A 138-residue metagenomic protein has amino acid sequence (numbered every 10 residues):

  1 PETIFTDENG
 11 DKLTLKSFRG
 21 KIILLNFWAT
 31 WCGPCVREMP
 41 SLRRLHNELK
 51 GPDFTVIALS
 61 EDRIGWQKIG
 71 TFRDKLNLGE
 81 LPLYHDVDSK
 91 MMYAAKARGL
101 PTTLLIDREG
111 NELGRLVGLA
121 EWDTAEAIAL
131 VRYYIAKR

Functional and structural regions predicted by a protein language model:
P1-L15: N-terminal "domain-start" segment that seeds a small globular fold
L13-V36: Short active-site neighborhood of thiol/selenol oxidoreductases, capturing the structured segment around
I22, D53-T55, P82: Proline-centered loop/turn at the N-terminus of a beta-strand
N26, A58-S60, R115-V117: Soluble periplasmic/extracytoplasmic beta-strand elements of cell-envelope proteins
V36-L76, V87-A94: Structural microenvironment flanking redox-active thiols in thiol-disulfide oxidoreductases
T71-E80, H85-Y133: Thiol/disulfide oxidoreductase modules built on the thioredoxin-like
K137-R138: Non-globular targeting/processing and membrane-anchoring segments
